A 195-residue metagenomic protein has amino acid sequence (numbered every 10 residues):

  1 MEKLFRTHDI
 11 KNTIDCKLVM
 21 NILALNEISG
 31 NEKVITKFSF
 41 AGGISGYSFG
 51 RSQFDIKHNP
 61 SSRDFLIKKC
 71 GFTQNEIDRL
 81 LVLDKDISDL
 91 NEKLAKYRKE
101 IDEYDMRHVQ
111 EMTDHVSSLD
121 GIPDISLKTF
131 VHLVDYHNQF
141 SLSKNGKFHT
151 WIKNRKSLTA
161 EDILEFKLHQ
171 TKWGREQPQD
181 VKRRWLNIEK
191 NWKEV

Functional and structural regions predicted by a protein language model:
M1-P123, K128-V195: Cell-wall polysaccharide-cleaving catalytic domain and substrate-binding groove, primarily in peptidoglycan/chitin
